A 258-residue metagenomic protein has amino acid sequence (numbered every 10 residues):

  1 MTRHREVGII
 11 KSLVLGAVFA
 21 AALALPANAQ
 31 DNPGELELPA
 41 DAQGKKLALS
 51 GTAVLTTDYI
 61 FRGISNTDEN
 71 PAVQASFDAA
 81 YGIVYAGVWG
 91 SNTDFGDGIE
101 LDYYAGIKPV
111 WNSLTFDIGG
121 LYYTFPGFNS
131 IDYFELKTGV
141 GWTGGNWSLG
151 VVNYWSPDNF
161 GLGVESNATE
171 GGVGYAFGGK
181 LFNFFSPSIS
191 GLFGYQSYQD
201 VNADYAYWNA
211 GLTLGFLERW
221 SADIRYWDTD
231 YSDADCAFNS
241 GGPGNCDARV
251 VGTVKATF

Functional and structural regions predicted by a protein language model:
M1-G44, T253, F258: N-terminal periplasmic/intermembrane-space "pro-region" immediately following the signal or transit peptide
A27-G51, R62-I64, K180-F185: Outer-membrane beta-barrel biogenesis signature
K45-L47, E69-V73, D97-L101, L114 (+4 more regions): Residues that define the transmembrane beta-barrel architecture of outer-membrane proteins
V54-I60, W89-T93, K108, L121-F125 (+4 more regions): Outer-membrane beta-barrel pore domains and translocons
T57, A79-Y81, I107-P109, Y122 (+5 more regions): Residue-level signature of outer-membrane beta-barrel architecture
A75-F77, Y103-A105, I118, L136-T138 (+4 more regions): Membrane-embedded beta-strands of outer-membrane beta-barrel proteins, especially the hydrophobic/small aromatic
I83-V88, S113-I118, G145-V151, G179-S190 (+1 more regions): Repeated loop/turn-to-beta-strand initiation elements of outer-membrane beta-barrel proteins
A210, L214-G215, G244-F258: Outer-membrane beta-barrel "beta-signal"
